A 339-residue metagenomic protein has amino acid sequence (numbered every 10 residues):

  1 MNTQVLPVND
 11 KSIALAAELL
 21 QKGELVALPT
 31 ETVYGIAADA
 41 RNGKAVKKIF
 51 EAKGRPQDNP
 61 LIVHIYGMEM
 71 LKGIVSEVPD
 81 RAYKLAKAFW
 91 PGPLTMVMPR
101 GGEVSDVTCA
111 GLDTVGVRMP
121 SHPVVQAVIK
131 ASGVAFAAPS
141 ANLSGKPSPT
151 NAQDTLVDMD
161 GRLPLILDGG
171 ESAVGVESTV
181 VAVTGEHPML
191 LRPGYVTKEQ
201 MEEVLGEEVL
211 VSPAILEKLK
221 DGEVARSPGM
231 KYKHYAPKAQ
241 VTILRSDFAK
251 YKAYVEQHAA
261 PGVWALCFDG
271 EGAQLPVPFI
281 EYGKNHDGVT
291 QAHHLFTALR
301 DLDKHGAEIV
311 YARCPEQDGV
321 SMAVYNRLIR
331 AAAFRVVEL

Functional and structural regions predicted by a protein language model:
M1-L339: Active-site-adjacent structural elements in enzyme catalytic cores
